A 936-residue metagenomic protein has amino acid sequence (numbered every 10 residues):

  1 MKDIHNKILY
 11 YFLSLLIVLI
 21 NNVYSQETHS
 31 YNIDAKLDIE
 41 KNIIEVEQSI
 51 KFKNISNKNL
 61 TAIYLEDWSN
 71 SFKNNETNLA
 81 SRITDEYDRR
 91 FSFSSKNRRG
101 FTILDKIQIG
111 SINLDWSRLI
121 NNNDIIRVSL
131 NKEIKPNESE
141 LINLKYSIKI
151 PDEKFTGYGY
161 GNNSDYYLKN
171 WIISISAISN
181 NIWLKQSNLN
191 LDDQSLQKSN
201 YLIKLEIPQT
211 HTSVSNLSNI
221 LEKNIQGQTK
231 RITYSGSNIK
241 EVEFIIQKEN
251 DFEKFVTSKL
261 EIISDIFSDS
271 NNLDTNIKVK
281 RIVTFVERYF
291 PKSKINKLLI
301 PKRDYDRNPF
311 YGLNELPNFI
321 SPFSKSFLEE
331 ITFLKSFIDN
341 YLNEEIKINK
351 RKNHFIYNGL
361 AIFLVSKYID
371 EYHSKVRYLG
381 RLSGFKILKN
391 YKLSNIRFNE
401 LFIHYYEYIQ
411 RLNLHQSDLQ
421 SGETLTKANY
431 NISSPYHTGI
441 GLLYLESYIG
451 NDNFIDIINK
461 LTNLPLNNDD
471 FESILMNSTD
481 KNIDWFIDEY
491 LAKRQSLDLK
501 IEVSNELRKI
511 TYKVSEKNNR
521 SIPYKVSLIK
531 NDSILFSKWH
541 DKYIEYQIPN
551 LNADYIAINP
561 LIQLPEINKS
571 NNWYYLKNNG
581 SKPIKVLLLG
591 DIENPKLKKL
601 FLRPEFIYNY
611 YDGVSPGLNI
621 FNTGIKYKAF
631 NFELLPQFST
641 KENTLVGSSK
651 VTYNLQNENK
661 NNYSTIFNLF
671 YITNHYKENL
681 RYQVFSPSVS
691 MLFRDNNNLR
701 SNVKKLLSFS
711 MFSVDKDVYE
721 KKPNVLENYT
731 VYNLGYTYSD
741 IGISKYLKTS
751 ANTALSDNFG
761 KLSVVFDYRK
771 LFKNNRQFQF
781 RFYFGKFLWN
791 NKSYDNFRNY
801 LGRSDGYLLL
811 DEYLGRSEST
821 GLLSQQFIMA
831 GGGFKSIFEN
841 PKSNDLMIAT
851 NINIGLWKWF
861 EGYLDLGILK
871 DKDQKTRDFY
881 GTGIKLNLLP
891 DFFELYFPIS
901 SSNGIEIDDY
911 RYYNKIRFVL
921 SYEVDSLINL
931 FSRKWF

Functional and structural regions predicted by a protein language model:
E86-K106, R118, I142-E243: Extended, low-hydrophobicity, Ser/Thr/Pro/Gly-biased non-transmembrane segments
I203, D251-I356, L360-L364, Y368 (+1 more regions): Juxtacatalytic substrate-recognition/specificity segment
V214, K297-L298, N453, I483-F486 (+1 more regions): Beta-strand-rich binding/interaction modules
K294, Q420-S504: Amphipathic alpha-helical substructures
K352, I356-I440: Acidic/His/Gly-enriched intrinsically disordered linker/tail segments that often contain short helix/coil "MoRF-like"
D532, K599-Y610, P616-G624, K628-T640 (+10 more regions): Transmembrane beta-strand segments that form the barrel wall of outer-membrane beta-barrel proteins
S533-N552, A557-N659, N679, L699 (+3 more regions): Outer-membrane beta-barrel initiation region
F606, I666-K677, S688-S690, D717 (+2 more regions): C-terminal outer-membrane beta-barrel translocator/porin domains of Gram-negative envelope proteins and their
